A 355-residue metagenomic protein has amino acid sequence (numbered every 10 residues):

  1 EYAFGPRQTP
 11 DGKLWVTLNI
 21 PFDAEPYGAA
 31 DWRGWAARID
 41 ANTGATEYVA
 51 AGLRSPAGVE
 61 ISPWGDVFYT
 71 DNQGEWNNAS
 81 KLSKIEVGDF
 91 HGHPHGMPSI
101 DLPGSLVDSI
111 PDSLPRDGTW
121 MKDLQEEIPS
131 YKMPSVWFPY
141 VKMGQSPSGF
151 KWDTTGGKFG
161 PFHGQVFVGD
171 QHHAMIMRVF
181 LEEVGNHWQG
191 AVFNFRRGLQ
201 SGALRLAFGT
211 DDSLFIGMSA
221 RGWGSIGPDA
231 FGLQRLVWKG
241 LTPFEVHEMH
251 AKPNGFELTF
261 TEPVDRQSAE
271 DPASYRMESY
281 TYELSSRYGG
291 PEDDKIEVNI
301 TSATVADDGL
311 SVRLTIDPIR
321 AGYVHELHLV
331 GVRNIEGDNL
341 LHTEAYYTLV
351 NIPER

Functional and structural regions predicted by a protein language model:
E1-P243, H247-K252, R266: Beta-propeller domains with acidic blade repeats across secreted/periplasmic ectodomains and cytosolic WD/CNH propellers
V246, H250-N254, E326, Y346: Short, composition-biased motifs enriched in small/polar/acidic residues
N254-L258, V312: Structural beta-strand segments of beta-rich domains
T259-S302, L327-I335, T343-Y347: Short, surface-exposed alpha-helix to beta-strand junction/turn motifs within ectodomains of secreted and cell-envelope
T304-D308: Blade-terminus and WD-like Trp-Asp/Gly-His loop motifs, strongest in beta-propeller folds
R313-D317: Exposed aromatic-hydrophobic patches
P318-Y323: Surface-exposed, short loops/turns at beta-strand junctions within beta-sandwich domains
L341-R355: Short beta-strand elements
